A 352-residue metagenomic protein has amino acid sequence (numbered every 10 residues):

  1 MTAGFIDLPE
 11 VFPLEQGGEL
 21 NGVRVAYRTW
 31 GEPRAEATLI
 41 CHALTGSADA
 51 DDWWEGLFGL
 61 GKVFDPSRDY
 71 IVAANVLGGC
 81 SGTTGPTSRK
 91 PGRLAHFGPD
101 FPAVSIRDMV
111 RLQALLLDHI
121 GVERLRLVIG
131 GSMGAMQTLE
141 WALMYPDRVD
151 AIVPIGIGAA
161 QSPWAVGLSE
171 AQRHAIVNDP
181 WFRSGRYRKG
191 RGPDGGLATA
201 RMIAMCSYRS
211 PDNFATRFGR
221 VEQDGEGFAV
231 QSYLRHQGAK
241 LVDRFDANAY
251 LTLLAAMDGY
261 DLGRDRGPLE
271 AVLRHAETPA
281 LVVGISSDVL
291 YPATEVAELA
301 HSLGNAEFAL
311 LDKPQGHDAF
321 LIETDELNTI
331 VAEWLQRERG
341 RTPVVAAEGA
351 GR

Functional and structural regions predicted by a protein language model:
M1-I40, V344-R352: Catalytic-loop region of hydrolases
R28-P91: N-terminal cap/lid subdomain of alpha/beta-hydrolase-fold enzymes
A95-D100, R107-L127, M136: Conserved acidic catalytic loop of the alpha/beta-hydrolase fold
R124-G167: Conserved hydrolase catalytic core segment
R148, P154-K240: Alpha/beta-hydrolase-fold enzymes
A276, V282-G284: Short beta-strand/loop motif that positions the catalytic acidic residue of the alpha/beta-hydrolase fold
V289-E295: Conserved alpha/beta-hydrolase "acid-adjacent" motif
A297-E298, N305-R352: Catalytic active-site module of serine/aspartate enzymes centered on a nucleophile-bearing elbow/loop
